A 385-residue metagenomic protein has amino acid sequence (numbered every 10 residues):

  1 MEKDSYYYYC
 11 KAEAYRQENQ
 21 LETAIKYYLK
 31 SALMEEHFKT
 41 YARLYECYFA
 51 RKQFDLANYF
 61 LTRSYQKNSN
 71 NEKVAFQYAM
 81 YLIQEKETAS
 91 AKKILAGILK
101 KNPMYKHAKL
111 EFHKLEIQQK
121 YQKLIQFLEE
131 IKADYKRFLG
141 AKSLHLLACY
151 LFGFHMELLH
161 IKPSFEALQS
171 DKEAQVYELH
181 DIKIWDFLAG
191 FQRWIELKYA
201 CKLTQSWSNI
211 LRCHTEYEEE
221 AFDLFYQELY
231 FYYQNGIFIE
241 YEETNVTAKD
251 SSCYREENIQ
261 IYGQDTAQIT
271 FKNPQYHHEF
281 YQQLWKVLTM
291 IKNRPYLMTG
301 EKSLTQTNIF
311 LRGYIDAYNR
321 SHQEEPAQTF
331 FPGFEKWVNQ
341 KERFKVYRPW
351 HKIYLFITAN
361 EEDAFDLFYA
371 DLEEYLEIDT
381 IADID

Functional and structural regions predicted by a protein language model:
E2-K3, E35-E36, S69, P103: Short coil turns that delineate tetratricopeptide repeat
K3-K26, K30-L33: Alpha-helical segment of the N-proximal tetratricopeptide repeat
Y6-C10, K39-L44, K73-Q77, H107-F112: Alpha-solenoid helical repeat scaffolds
Q17, A50-R51, Q84-E85, K114-Q118: Register position in tetratricopeptide repeats
K30-A32, R63-S64, G97-I98: Canonical positions in the second alpha-helix
